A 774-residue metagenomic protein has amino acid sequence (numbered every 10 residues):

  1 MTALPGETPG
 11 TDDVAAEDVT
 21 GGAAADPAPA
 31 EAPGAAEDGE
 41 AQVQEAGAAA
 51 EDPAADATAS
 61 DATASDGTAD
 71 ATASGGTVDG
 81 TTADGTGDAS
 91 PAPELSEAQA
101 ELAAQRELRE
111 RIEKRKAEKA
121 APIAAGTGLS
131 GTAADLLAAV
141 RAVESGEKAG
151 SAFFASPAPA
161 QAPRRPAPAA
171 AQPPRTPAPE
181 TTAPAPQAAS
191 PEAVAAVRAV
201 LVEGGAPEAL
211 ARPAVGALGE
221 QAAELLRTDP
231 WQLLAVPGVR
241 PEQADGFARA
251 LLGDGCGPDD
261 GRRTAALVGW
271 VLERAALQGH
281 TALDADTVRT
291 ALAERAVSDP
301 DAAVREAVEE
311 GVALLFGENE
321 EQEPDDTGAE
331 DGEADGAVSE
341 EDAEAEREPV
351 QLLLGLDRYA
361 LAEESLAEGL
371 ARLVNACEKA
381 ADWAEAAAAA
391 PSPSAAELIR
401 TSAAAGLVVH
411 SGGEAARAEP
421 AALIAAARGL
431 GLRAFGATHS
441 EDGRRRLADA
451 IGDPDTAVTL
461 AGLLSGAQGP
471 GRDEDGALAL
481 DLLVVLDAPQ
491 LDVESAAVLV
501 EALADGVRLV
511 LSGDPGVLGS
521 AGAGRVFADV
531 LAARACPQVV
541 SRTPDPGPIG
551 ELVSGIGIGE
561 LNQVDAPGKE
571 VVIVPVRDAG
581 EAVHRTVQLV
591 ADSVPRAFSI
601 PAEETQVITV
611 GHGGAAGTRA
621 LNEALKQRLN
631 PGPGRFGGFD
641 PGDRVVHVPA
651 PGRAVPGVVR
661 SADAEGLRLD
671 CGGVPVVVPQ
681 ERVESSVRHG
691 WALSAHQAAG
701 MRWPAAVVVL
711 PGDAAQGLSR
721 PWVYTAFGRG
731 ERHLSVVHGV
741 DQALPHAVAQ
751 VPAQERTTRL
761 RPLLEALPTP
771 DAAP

Functional and structural regions predicted by a protein language model:
T2-D70, S74-E385, A389-S392, A773-P774: Accessory, non-ATPase domains that flank or precede helicase/AAA+ motor cores in DNA-metabolism machines
R240, V288, L366, D514 (+4 more regions): Residue-level signature of catalytic and energy-coupling elements of molecular machines, predominantly ATP/GTP-dependent
D342, E346-L482, A535, S554 (+2 more regions): ASCE P-loop NTPase motor cores of helicases and related translocases
S394-G406, E419-R428, G516-G652, R660-A662 (+2 more regions): Conserved helicase motor core of P-loop NTPases
V409-S411, F435-A437, L482-L486, V510 (+3 more regions): Structural motif
G431, E441-R446, A461-G466, A477 (+6 more regions): Conserved helicase motor core of SF1/SF2 NTP-dependent helicases
V648-V655, G712-A714: Short, charged beta-turn/beta-strand-edge "cap" motif at the junction between a beta-strand and an adjacent loop
C671-P774: C-terminal accessory regions
